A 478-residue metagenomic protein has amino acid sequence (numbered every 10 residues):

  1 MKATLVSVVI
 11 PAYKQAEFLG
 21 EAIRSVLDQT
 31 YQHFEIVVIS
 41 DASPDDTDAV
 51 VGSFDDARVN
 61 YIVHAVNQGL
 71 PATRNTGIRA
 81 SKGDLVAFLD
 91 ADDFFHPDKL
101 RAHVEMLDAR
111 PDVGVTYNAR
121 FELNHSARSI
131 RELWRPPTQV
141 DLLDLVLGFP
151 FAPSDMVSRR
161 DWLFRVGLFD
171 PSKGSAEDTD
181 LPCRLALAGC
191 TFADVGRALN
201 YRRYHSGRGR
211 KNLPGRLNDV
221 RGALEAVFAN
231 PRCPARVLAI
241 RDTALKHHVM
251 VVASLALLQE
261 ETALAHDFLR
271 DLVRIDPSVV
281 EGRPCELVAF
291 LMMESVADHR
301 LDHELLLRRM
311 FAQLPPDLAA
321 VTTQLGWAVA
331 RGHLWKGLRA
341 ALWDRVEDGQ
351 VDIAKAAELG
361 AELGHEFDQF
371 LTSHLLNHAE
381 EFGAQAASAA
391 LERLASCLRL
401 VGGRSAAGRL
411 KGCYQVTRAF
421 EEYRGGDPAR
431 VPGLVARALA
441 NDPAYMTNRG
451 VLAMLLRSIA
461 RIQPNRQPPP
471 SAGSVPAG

Functional and structural regions predicted by a protein language model:
M1-L27: N-proximal low-complexity "stem/linker" segments adjacent to membrane-targeting elements
E17-G20, S43-S53, F94, D98: Acidic helix N-cap motif at the loop->helix transition within catalytic regions of sugar-transfer enzymes
S25, Q32, S40-A49, V66 (+1 more regions): A conserved acidic beta->alpha catalytic loop
H64-S81, A102: Glycine-rich, basic loop-to-helix element that forms the pyrophosphate-binding segment of sugar-nucleotide handling
R79, N118, R135-L224, A229 (+2 more regions): Conserved nucleotide-sugar donor-binding catalytic segment
V86: Short aromatic/hydrophobic "clamp" motif used to bind/position activated sugar donors
D98-I130, R203: Conserved donor NDP-sugar-binding/catalytic core segment of glycosyltransferases
C190, Y204-H205, K211-A235, E261-P277 (+4 more regions): Catalytic core of nucleotide-sugar-dependent glycosyltransferases
